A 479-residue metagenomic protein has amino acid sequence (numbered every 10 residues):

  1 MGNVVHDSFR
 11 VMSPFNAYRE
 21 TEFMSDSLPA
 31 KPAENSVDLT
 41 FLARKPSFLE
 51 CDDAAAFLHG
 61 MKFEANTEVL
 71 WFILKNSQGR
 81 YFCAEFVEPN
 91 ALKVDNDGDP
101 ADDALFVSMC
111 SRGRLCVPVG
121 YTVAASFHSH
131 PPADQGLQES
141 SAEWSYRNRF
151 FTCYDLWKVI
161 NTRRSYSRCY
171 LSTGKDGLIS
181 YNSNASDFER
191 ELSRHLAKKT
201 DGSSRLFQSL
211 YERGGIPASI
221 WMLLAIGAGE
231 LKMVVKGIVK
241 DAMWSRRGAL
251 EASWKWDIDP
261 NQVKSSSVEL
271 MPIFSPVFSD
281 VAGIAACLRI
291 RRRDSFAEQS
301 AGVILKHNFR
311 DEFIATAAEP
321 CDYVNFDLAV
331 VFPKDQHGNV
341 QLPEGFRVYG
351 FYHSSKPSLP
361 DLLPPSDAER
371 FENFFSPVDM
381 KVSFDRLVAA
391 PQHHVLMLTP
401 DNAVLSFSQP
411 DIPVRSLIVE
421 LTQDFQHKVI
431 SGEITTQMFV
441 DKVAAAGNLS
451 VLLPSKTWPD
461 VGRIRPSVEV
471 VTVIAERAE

Functional and structural regions predicted by a protein language model:
G2-T122, S204-G345, Q437-E479: Glycine-rich short-loop/terminal segments
F106-A252, W256, V331-E479: Active-site-proximal loop/helix of nucleotide/amide-processing enzymes and allied scaffolds
